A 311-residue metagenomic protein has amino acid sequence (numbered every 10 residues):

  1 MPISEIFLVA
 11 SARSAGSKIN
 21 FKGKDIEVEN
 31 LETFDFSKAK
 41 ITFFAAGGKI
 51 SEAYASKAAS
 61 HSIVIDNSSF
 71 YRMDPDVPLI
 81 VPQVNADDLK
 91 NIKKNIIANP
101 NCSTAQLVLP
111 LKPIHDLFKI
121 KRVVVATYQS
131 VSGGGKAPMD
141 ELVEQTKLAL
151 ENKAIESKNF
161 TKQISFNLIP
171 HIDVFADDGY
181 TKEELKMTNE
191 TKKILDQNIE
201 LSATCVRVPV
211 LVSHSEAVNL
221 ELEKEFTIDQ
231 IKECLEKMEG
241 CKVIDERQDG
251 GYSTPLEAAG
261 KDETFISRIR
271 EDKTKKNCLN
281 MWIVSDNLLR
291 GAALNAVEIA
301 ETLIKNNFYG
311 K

Functional and structural regions predicted by a protein language model:
M1-I164, E200, K224, I228 (+6 more regions): N-terminal Rossmann-like NAD(P) cofactor-binding subdomain of oxidoreductases, focused on the glycine-rich
N95-Q106, G179-T188, K193, G291-N295: A glycine-rich, Thr/Ser-enriched phosphate-binding loop motif common to dinucleotide/cofactor-binding enzymes
F160-L211: Oxyanion-binding "anion nests"
V206-P209, D286-R290: Glycine-rich phosphate/pyrophosphate-binding beta-alpha loops
V212-A217: Conserved glycine-rich beta-strand-loop-beta hairpin in the small C-terminal domain of fold type I
N219-E221: Short hydrophobic/aromatic beta-strand micro-patches that form the beta-sheet surface supporting nucleotide- or nucleic
Q230-D245: A common structural junction motif
K242-R268: A glycine-rich dinucleotide-binding beta-alpha-beta segment and adjacent secondary-structure elements that constitute
